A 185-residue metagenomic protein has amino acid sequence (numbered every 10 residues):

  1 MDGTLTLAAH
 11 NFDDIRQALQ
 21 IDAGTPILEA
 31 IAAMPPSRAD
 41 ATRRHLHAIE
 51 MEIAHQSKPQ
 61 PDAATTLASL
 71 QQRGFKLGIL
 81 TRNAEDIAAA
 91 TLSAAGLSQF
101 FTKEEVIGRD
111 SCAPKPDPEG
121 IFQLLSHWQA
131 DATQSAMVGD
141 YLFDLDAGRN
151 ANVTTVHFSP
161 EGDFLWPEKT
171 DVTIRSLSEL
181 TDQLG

Functional and structural regions predicted by a protein language model:
M1-R38: Active-site neighborhood of HAD-like aspartate-dependent phosphohydrolases
D2, K76, T154: Residue-level detector of anion-binding/catalytic polar loops
A32-A68, R73-F75: Metal-dependent phosphoesterase signature
K58-D62, N83, D140: Short beta->alpha linker loops
A63-A95: Substrate-recognition element of Asp-dependent hydrolases with the DxDx(T/V) motif
E85, T91-G185: Asp-based, Mg2+/Mn2+-dependent phosphohydrolase catalytic module
